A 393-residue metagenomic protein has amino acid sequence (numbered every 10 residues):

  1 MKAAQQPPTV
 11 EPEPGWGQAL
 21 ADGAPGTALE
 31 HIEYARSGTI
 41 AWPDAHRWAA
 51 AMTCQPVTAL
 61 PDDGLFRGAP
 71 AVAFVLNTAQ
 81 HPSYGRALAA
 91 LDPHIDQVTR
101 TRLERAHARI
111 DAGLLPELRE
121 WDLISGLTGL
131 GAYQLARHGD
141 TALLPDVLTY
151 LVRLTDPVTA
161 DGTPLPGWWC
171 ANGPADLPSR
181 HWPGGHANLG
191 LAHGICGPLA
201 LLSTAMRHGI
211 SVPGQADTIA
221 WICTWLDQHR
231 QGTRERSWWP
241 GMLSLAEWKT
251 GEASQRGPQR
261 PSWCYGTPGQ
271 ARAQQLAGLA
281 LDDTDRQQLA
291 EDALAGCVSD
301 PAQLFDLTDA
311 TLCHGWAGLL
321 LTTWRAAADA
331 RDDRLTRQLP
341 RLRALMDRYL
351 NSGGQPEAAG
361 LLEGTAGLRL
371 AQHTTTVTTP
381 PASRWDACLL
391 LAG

Functional and structural regions predicted by a protein language model:
M1-A51, P93-V98, T149-P174: Low-complexity, Ser/Thr/Pro/Gly-enriched N-terminal "stalk/linker" regions
M1-P12, D111, A136, L276 (+6 more regions): Terminal, non-catalytic domain-edge segments
E11-P12, A71-F74, A79, I110-W121 (+5 more regions): Carbohydrate-binding/catalytic loop surfaces
Q18-L29, D63-A71, L118-G129, H186-A200 (+3 more regions): Aromatic- and histidine-enriched alpha-helix N-cap/loop-to-helix transition segments that scaffold the rims
G26-T39, V72-G85, G129-D140, G197-V212 (+3 more regions): Well-ordered alpha-helical scaffold segments within catalytic/enzyme domains
W48-A79: Blade-loop segments of beta-propeller domains
L88-S125: Asp-box/WD-like beta-propeller blade repeats and closely related beta-sheet repeat scaffolds
G139-P268, R272-L276, A280: Extended ligand-binding clefts on enzyme/binding-domain cores
